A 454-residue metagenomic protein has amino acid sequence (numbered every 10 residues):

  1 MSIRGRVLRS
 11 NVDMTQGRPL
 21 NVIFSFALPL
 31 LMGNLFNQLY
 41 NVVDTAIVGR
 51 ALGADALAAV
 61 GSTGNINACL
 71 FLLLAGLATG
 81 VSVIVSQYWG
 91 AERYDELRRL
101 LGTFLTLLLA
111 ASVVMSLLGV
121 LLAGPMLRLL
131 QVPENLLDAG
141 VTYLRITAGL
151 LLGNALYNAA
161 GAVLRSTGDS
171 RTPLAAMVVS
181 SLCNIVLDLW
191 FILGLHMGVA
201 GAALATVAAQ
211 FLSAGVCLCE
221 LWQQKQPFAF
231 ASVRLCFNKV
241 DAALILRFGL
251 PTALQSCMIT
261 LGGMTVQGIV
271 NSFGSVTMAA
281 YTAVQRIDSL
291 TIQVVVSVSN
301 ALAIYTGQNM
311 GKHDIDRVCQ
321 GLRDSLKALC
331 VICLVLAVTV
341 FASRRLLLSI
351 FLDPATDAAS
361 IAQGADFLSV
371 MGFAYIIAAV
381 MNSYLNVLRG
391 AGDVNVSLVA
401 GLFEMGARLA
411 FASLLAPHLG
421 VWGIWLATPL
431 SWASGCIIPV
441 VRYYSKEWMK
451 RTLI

Functional and structural regions predicted by a protein language model:
M1-A27, V85-L152, G194-L250, T306-A374 (+1 more regions): Short alpha-helical transmembrane segments in multi-pass integral membrane proteins
Q16, L20-L39, V43, I66 (+9 more regions): Residue-level signal for short hydrophobic patches within transmembrane helices of multi-pass membrane transporters
S25-D44, I146, Y157, S180 (+5 more regions): Transmembrane helical elements of multi-pass membrane transporters/channels
L35, L39-A58, L127-E134, W190-M197 (+7 more regions): Helix-terminus/linker motif at the lipid-water interface of multi-pass membrane proteins
V48-A68, N135-A139, V199-A200, D241-F248 (+5 more regions): Interfacial/gating helices of multi-pass transporter permease domains
L57-L117, N154-P173, A280-R344, A378-A400: Small-residue-rich hydrophobic transmembrane alpha-helices
C69, N184-D188, A214-L218, L290-Q293 (+3 more regions): Hydrophobic transmembrane alpha-helices of multi-pass small-molecule transporters
A78, I146-R165, P173-S181, A202-C217 (+4 more regions): Short runs within selected transmembrane alpha-helices of multi-pass transporters and secretion channels
